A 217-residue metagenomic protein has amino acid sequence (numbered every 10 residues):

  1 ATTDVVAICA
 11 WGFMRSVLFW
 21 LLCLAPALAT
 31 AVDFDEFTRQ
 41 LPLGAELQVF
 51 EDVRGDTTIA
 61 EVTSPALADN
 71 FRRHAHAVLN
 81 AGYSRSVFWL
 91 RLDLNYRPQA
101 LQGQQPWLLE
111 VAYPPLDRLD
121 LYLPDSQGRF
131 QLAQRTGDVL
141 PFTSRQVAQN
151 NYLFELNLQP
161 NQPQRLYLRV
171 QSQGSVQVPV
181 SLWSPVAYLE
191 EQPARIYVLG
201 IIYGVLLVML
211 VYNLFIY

Functional and structural regions predicted by a protein language model:
A1-A7: Intrinsically disordered, low-complexity segments enriched in serine/proline and basic residues
T3, L28-T30: A subset of signal/propeptide-processing and intrinsically disordered low-complexity segments in secreted/extracellular
A7-A10, F34: Intrinsic disorder/low-complexity segments, especially N-terminal tails and targeting/processing regions
L24-P26: N-terminal signal peptide c-region/cleavage motif recognized by signal peptidases
T30-I196: Soluble non-transmembrane domains of integral membrane proteins
E190-Y217: Core alpha-helical transmembrane segments of integral membrane proteins
